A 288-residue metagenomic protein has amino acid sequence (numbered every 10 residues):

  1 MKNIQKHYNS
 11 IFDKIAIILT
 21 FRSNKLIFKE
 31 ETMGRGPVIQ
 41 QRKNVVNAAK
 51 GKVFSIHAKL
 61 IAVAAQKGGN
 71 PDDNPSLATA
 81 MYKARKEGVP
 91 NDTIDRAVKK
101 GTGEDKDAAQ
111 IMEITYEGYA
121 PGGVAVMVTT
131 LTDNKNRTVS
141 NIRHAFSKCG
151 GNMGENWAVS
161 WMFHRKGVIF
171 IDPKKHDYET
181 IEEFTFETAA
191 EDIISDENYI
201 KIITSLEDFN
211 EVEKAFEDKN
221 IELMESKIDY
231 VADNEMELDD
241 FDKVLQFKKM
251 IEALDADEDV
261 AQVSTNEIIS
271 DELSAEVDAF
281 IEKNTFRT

Functional and structural regions predicted by a protein language model:
M1, Y8-S10, L19: Short terminal hydrophobic/aromatic SLiMs and anchors at protein ends
Q5-K6, I114, I228: Intrinsically disordered, low-complexity segments enriched in small/polar residues
I11-D13, I61: Generic alpha-helical secondary structure signal
D13-T32: Short, Lys/Arg-enriched N-terminal segments with co-localized hydrophobic residues within the first ~10-30 amino acids
K29-G154, V159-V168, V263: N-terminal cationic and glycine-rich segments that engage phosphates or anionic surfaces
V168-T288: Positively charged, low-complexity, intrinsically disordered RNA-binding extensions
